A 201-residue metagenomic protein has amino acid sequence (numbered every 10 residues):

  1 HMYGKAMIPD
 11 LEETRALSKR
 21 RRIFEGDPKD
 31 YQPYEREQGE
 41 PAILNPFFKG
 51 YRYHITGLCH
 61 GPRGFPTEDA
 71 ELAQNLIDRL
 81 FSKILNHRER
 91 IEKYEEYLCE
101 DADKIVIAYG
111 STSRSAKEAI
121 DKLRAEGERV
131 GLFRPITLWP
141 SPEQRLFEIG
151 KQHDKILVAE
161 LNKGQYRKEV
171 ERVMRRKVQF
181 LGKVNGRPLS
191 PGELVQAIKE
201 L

Functional and structural regions predicted by a protein language model:
H1-L201: Flexible, low-complexity linker and terminal segments
